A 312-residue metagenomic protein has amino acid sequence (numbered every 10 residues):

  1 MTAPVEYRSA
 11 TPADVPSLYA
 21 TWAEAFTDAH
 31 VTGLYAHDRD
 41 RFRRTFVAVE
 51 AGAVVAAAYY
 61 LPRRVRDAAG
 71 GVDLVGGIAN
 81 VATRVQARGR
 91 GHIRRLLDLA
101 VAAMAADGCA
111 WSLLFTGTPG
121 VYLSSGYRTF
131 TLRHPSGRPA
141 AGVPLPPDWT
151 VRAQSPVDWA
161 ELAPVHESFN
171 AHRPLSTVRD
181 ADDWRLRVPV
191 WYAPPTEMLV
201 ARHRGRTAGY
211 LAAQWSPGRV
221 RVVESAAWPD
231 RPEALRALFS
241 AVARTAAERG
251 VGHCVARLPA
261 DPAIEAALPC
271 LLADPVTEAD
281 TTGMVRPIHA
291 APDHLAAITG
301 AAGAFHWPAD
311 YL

Functional and structural regions predicted by a protein language model:
M1-P62, A68-G77, V143-A181, P217-V220 (+1 more regions): Short amphipathic alpha-helix that is part of the acyltransferase structural core
V72-V85, G218-D230: Conserved acetyl-CoA binding element of GNAT-fold acetyltransferases
A87-L99, D230-A241: Conserved acetyl-CoA pyrophosphate-binding loop and the N-cap/start of the following alpha-helix in GNAT-like
L97, A102-T116, E248-P259: Conserved GNAT acetyl-CoA-binding A-motif
C109-P139: Long, hydrophobic, well-ordered secondary-structure blocks that form the structural core and pocket-lining surfaces
Y127-P144, W215, V223-L312: Active-site/acyl-donor-binding loops of N-acyltransferases
R128-A226: Amide-forming acyltransferase catalytic core, primarily the GNAT-like/NAT-type and related acyltransferase folds
